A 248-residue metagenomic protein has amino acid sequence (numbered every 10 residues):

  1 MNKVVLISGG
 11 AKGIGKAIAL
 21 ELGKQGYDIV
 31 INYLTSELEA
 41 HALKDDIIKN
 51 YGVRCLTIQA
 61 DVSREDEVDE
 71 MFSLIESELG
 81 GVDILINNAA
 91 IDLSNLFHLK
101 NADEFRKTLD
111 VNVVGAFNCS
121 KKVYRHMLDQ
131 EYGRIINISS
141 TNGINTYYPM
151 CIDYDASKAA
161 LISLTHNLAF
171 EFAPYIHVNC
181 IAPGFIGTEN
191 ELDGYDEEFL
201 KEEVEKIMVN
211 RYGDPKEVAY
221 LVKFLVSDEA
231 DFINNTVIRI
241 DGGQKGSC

Functional and structural regions predicted by a protein language model:
A11-K12: Conserved glycine-rich cofactor-binding loop
L96-L109, I135, E191, F199 (+1 more regions): Substrate-binding pocket helix/loop in short-chain dehydrogenase/reductase
S120, S157, T165: Active-site helix of classical SDR
R125, H166-P174, D231: Alpha-helical segment proximal to the catalytic Tyr-Lys
S140: Residue(s) in the substrate-gating loop at a strand-loop-helix junction that position the organic substrate next
N145, K223, N234-C248: Short C-terminal tail/terminal secondary-structure segment of NAD(P)H-dependent dehydrogenase/reductase domains
I207-V218, E229: A conserved structural motif in NAD(P)-dependent oxidoreductases
